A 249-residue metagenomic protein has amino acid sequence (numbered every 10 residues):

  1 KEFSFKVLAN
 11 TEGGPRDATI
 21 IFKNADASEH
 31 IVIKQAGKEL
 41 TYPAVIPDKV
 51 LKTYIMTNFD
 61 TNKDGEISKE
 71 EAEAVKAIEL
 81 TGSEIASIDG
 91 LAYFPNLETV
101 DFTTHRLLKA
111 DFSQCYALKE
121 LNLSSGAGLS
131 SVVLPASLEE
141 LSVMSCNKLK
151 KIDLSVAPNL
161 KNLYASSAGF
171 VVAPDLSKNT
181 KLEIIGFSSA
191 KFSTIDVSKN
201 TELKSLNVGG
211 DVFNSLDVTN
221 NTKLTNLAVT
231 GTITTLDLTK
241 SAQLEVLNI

Functional and structural regions predicted by a protein language model:
K1, F5, A9-T11, V32-D101 (+8 more regions): N-terminal capping/linker segments that flank leucine-rich repeat
E2-K6, T19-I21, H30-V32, A228 (+1 more regions): Beta-strand secondary-structure signal
G14-A25: A short beta-strand micro-motif common to beta-rich folds, especially ectodomain repeats
A77-A86, N96-L107, A117, N122-L129 (+10 more regions): Concave beta-strand-loop units of leucine-rich repeat
